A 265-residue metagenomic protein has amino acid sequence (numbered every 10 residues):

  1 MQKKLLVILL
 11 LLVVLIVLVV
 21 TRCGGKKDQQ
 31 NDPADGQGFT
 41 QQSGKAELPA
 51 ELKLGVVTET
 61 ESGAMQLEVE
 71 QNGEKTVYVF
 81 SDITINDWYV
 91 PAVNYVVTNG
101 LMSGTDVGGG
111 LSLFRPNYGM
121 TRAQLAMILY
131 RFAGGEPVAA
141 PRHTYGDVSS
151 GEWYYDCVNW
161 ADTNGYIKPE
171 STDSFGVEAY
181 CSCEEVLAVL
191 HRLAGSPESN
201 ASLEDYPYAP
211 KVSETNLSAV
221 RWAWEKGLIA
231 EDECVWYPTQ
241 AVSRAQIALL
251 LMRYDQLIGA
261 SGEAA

Functional and structural regions predicted by a protein language model:
M1-L5: Positively charged n-region of N-terminal signal peptides that target proteins for export
L6, L18-V90, S103-A123, Y130-Y155 (+4 more regions): Feature responds to low-complexity, polar/acidic, surface-exposed segments characteristic of secreted/exported proteins
L6-V14: Sec-dependent N-terminal signal peptides
